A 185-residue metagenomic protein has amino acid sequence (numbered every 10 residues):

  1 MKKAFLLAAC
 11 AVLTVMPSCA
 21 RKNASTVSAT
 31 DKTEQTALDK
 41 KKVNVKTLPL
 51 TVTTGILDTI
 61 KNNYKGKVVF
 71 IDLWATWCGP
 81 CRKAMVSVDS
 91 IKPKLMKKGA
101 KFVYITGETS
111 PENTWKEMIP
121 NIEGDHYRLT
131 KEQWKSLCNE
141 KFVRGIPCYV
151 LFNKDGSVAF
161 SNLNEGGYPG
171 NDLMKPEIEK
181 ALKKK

Functional and structural regions predicted by a protein language model:
M1-L48, K185: N-terminal targeting signals for export/organelle localization
N44, P93-W134, V143-I146: Conserved segment of the thioredoxin-like fold in thiol-based oxidoreductases
L48-V69: A short beta-strand-turn-helix
K61-N63, E117-N121, D125-Y127, A159-N162 (+1 more regions): Alpha-helical subdomain
K67-V68, M85-T106, P176: Conserved helix-turn-beta segment immediately C-terminal to the redox Cys motif in thioredoxin-like folds
K67-V69, L73-W77, G145: Short pre-active-site segment immediately N-terminal to redox-active cysteine/selenocysteine motifs in thiol-based
L73-S90: Conserved redox-active cysteine motifs that mediate thiol-disulfide chemistry, especially di-cysteine Cys-X(1-2)-Cys
E132-E179: Thiol/disulfide oxidoreductase modules built on the thioredoxin-like
